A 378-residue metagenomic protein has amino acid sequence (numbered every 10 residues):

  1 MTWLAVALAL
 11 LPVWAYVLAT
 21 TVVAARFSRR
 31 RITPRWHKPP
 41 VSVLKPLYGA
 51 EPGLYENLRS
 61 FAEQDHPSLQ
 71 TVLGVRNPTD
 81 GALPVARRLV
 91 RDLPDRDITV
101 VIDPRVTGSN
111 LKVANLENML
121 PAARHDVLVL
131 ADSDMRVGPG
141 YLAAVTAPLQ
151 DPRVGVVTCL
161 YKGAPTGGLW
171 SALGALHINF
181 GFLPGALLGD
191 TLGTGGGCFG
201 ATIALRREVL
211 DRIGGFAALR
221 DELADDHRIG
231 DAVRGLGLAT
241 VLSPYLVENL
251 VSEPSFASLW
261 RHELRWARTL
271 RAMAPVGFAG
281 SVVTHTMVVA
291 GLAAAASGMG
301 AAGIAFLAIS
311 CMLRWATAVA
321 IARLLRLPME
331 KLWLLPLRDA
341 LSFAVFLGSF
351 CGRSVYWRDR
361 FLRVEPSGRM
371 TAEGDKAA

Functional and structural regions predicted by a protein language model:
M1-H37, A172-L176, P184-A186, A318: N-terminal membrane-anchoring/stem segments of glycan-assembly enzymes
L8-L11, V22, P34, F278-Y356: Membrane-embedded multi-pass helical conduit in multi-pass membrane proteins, especially envelope-biosynthetic
P39-S42, Q70, R228: Cell-envelope/extracellular polymer assembly enzymes that use nucleotide-activated donors
R59-S68: Short, acidic, metal-binding catalytic loop of nucleotide-sugar glycosyltransferases
P67, V75-L89, R105-T107: A conserved acidic beta->alpha catalytic loop
V90-H125, A144-I213, A217, W260 (+3 more regions): Long helical/loop segments within the catalytic core of UDP-sugar-dependent glycosyltransferases, especially the large
A131-P148: Acidic donor-binding/catalytic loop of UDP-sugar-dependent glycosyltransferases, especially processive GT2
D221, H227-N249: Catalytic donor-sugar/metal-binding loop of nucleotide-sugar-dependent glycosyltransferases
